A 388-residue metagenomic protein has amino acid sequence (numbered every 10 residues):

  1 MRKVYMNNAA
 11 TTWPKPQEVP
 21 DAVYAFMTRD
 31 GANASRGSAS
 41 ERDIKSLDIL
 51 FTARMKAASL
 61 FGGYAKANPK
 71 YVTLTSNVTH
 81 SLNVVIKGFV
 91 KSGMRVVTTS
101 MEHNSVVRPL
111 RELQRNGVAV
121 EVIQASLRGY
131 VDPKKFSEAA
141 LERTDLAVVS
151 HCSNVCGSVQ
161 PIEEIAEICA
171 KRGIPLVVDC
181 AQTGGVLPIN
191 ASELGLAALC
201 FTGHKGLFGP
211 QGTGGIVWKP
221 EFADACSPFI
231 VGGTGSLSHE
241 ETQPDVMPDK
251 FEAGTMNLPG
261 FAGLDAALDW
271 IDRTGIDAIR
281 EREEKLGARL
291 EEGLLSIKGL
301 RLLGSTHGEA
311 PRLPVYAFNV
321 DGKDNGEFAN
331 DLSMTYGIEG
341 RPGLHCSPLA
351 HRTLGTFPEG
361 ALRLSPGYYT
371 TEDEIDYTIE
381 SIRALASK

Functional and structural regions predicted by a protein language model:
M1-K388: Pyridoxal 5′-phosphate
